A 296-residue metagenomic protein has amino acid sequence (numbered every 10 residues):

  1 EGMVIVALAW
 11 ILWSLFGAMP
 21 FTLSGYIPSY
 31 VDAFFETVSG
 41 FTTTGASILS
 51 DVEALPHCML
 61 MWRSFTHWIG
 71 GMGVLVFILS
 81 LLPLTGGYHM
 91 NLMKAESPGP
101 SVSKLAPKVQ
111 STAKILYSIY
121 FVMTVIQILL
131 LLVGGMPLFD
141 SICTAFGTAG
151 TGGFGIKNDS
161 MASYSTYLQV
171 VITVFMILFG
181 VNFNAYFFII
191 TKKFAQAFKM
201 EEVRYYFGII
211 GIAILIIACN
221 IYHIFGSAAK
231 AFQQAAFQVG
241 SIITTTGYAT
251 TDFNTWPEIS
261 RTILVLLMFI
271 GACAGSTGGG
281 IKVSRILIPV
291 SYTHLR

Functional and structural regions predicted by a protein language model:
E1-R296: Membrane-proximal intracellular helices of multi-pass ion channels
